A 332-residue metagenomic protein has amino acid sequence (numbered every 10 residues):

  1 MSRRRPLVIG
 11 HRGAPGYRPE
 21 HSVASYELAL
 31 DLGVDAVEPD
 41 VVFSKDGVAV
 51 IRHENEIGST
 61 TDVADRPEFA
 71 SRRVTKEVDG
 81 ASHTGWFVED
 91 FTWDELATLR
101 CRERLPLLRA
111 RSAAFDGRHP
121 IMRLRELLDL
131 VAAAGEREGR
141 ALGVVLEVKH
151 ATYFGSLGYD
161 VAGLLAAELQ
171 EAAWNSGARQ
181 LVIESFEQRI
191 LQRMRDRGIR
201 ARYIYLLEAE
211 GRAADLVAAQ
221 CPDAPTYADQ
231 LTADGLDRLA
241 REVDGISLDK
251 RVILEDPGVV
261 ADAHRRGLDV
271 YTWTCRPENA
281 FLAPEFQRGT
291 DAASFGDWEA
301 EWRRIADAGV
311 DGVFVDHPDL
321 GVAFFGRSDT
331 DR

Functional and structural regions predicted by a protein language model:
M1-R332: Phosphate-group recognition and catalysis centered on beta-loop-alpha active-site segments
